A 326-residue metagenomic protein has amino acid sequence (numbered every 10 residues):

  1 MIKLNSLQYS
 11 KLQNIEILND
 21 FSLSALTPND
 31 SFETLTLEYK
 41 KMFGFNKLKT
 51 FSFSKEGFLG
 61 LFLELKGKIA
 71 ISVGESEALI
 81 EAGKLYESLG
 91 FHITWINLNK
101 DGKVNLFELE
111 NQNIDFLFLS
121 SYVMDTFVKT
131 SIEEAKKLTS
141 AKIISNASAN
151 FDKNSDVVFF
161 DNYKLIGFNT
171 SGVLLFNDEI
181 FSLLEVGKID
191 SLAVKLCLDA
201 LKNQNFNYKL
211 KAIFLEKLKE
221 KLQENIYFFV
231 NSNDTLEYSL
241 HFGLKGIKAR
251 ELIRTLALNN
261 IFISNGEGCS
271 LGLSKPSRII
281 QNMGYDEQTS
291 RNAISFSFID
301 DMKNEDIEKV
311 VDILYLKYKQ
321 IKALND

Functional and structural regions predicted by a protein language model:
M1-D326: Pyridoxal 5′-phosphate
